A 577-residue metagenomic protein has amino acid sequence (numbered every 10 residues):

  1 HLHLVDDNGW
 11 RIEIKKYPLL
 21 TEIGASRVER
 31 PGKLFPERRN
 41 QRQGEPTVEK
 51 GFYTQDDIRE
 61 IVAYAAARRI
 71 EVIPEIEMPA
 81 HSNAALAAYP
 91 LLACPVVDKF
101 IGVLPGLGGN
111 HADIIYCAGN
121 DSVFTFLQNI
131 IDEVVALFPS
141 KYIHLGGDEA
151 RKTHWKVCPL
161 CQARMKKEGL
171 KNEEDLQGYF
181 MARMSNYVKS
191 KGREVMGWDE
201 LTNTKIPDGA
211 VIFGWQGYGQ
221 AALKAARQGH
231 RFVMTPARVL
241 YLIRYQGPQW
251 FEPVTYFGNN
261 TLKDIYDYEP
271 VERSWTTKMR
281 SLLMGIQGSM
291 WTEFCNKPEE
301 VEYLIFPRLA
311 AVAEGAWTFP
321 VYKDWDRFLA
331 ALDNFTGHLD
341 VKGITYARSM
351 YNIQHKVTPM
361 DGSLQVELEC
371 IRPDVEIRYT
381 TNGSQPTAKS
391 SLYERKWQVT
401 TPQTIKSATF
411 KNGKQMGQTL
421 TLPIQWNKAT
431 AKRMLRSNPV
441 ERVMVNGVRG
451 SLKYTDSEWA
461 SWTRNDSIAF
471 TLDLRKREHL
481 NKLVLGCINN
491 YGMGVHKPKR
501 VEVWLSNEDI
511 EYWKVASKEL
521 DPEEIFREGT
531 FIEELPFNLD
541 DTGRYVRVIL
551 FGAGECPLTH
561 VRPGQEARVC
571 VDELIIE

Functional and structural regions predicted by a protein language model:
H1, R69-I73, K141-H144, E194-M196 (+6 more regions): Beta-sheet entry/capping signal
H1-V195: Substrate-binding cleft of carbohydrate-active enzyme catalytic domains
D7-E13, P79-A85, H144, A150-W155 (+8 more regions): Flexible loop/turn segments at secondary-structure boundaries
V195-E200, K205-A210, Q216-Q365: Flexible, acidic glycine-rich loops studded with aromatic residues
F319, K323-L472, V484, I488 (+1 more regions): Short, compositionally stereotyped local motifs that mark structural "simplifiers"
Y454-K514, G529-E577: Aromatic, loop-rich ligand-recognition surfaces of beta-strand-rich domains
K514-I525: Solvent-exposed serine/threonine-rich low-complexity stretches and specific carbohydrate-binding patches
